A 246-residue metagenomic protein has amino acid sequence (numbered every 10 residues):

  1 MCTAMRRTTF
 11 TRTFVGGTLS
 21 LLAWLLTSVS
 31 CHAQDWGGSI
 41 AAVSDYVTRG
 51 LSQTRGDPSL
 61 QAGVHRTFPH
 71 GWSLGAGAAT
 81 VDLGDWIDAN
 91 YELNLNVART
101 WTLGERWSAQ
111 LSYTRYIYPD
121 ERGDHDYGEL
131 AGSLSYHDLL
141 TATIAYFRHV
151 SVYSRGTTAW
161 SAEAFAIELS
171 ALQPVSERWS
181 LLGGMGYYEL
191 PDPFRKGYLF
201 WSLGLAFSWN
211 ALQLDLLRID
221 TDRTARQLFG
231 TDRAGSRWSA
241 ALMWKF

Functional and structural regions predicted by a protein language model:
M1-D35: Cleavable N-terminal export/targeting peptides
A33-G84: Short glycine/proline- and aromatic-enriched beta-strand/turn motifs that initiate or cap beta-hairpins
W36-G38, H70-A76, E105-L111, D138-I144 (+2 more regions): Repeated loop/turn-to-beta-strand initiation elements of outer-membrane beta-barrel proteins
A42-T48, A78-D82, R115-P119, Y136-D138 (+5 more regions): Transmembrane beta-strands of outer-membrane beta-barrel pores
S44, R66-F68, R99-W101, W107 (+5 more regions): Residue-level signature of outer-membrane beta-barrel architecture
G56-L60, A89-L93, W107, D124-G128 (+4 more regions): Residues that define the transmembrane beta-barrel architecture of outer-membrane proteins
H125-L190: Detector for outer-membrane/organellar transmembrane beta-barrel domains, recognizing the amphipathic beta-strand
Q173, L203-L212, R218, D232-F246: Outer-membrane beta-barrel "beta-signal"
